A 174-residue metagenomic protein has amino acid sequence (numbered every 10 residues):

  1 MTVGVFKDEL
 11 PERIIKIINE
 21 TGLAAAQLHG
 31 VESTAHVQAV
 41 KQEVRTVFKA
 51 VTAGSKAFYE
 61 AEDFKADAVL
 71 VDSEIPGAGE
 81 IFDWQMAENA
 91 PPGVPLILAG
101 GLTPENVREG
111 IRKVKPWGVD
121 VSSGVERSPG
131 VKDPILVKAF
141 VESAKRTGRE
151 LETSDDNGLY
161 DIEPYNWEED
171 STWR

Functional and structural regions predicted by a protein language model:
M1-N106: Conserved anion-binding
I14, V107, D133, V137: Aromatic/hydrophobic pocket-lining residues that form the small-molecule binding cavity in soluble enzyme cores
E20, G93, K113, S143-R146: Residues within well-ordered alpha-helical secondary structure of globular protein domains
L28-S33, I75, K113-K138: Glycine-rich phosphate-binding active-site loops on the catalytic face of alpha/beta enzymes
A39-V40, S122-R174: C-terminal helical cap(s) of enzyme catalytic domains, especially alpha/beta-barrels
G110: Aromatic pocket-lining residues of Rossmann-like dinucleotide-binding sites
